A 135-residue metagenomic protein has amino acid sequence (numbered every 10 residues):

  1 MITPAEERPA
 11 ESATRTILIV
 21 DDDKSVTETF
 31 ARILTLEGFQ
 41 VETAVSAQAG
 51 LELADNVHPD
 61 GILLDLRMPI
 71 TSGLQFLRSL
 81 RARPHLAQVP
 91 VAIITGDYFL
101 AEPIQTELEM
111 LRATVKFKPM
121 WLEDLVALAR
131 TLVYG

Functional and structural regions predicted by a protein language model:
M1-T16, W121-G135: Non-catalytic signal-transmission and effector/linker regions of two-component phosphorelay proteins
A13-S25, F30-L34, I62: Conserved acidic segment of CheY-like receiver
K24-E42, M110-A113: Two-component/phosphorelay signaling modules centered on CheY-like receiver
T43-E52, G73: Helix N-cap/capping motif at the beta->alpha junctions
D65: Active-site residues of response regulator receiver
M68: Receiver (REC) domain active-site loop signature in two-component systems and cognate sites in sensor histidine kinases
Q75, Y98-F117, L122-L128: Alpha4 helix (beta4-alpha4-beta5 surface) of REC/receiver domains from two-component response regulators
I94-G96: Hydrophobic/aromatic residues positioned on beta-strands within the core alpha/beta folds
